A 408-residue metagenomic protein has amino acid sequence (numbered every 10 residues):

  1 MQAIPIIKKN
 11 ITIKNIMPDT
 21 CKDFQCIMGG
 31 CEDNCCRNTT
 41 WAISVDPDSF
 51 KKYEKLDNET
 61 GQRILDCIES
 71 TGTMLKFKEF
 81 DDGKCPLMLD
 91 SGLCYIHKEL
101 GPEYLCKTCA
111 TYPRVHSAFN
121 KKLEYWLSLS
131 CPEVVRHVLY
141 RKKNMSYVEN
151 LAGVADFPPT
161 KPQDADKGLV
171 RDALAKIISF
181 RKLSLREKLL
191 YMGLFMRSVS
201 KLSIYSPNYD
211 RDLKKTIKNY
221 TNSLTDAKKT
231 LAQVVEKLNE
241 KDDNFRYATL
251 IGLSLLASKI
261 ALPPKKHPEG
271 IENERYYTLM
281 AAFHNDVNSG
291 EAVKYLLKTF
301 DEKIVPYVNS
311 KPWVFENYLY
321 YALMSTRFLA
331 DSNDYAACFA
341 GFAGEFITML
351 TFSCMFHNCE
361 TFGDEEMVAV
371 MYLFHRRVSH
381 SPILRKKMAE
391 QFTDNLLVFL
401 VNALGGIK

Functional and structural regions predicted by a protein language model:
M1-E59: General N-terminal leader/first-domain-start detector
I16-P18, D90, L329-S332: Short linear interaction motifs
C21-A42, F80-V115, S128-V135: Local cysteine-cluster metal-coordination motifs and their immediate loop/turn environment, predominantly Fe-S cluster
C26, T40, E99, T160 (+2 more regions): Short, charged/polar micro-motifs that form catalytic or ligand-binding hotspots
N38-G83, M88-L89: Membrane helical hairpin/interfacial module
G92, L100-I204: Internal, well-ordered alpha/beta segment that forms a basic, Gly-enriched binding/recognition surface
L185-K408: Hydrophobic, aromatic-lined core segments that form the binding pocket/scaffold for planar heteroaromatic ligands
